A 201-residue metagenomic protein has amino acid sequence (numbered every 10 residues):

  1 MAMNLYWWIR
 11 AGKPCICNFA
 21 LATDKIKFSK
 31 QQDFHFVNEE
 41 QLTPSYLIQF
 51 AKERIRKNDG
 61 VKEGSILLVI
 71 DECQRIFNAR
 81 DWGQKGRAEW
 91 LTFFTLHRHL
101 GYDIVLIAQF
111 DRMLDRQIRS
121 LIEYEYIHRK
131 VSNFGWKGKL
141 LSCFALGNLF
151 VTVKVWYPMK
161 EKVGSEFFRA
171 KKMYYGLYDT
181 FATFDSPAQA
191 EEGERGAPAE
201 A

Functional and structural regions predicted by a protein language model:
M1-K52: Conserved P-loop
L5, R56-D59, D115: Short, flexible, glycine/charge-rich loop motifs used to bind or transfer phosphoryl groups or to couple energy/partner
W8, S132, A199-E200: Long Lys/Arg-rich low-complexity intrinsically disordered regions in nucleic-acid-associated proteins
G12, E63-S65, G101: A general structural motif
P14, L67, V105: Hydrophobic "anchor" residues on beta-strands that sit immediately upstream of conserved functional sites
Q32-R80, K85-W90: Conserved RecA-like ASCE ATPase "motif II neighborhood" in helicase/translocase motors
V61, C73-E161: Replace "adjacent to P-loop NTPase cores in ATP/GTP-dependent enzymes" with "adjacent to NTP-binding cores
G138-A201: Conserved P-loop NTPase motor module
